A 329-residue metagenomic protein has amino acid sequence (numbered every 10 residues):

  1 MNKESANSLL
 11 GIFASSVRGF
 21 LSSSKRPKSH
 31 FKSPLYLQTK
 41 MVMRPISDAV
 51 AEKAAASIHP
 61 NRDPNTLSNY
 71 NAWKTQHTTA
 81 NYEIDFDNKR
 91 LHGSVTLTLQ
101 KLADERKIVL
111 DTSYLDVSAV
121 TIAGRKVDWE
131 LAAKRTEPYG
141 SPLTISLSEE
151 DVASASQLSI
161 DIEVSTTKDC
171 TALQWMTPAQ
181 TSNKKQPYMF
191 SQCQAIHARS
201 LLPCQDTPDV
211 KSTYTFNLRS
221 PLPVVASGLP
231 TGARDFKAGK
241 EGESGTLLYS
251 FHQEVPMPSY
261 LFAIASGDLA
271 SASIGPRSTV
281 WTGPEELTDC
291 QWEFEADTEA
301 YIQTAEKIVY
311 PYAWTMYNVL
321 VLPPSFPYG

Functional and structural regions predicted by a protein language model:
N2-E4, L9-F13, V17-M316: Acidic/His-enriched low-complexity segments
P284, V321-P323: A general secondary-structure junction signal
P324-G329: Catalytic zinc-binding patch centered on the HExxH motif and its immediate surroundings that defines zinc-dependent
